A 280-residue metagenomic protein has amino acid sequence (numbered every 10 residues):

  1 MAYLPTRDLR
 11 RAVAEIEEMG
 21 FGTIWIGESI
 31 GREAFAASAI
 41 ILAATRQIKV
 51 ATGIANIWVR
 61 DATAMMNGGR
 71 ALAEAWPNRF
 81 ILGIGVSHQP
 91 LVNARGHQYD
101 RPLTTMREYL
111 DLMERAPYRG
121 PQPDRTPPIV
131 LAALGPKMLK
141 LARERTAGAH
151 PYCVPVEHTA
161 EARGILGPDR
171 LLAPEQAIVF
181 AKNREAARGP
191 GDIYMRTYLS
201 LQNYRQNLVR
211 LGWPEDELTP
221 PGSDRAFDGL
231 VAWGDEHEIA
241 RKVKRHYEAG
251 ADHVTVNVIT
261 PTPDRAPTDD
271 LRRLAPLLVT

Functional and structural regions predicted by a protein language model:
M1-T280: Active-site-adjacent structural elements that line small-molecule/cofactor binding pockets in enzymes
